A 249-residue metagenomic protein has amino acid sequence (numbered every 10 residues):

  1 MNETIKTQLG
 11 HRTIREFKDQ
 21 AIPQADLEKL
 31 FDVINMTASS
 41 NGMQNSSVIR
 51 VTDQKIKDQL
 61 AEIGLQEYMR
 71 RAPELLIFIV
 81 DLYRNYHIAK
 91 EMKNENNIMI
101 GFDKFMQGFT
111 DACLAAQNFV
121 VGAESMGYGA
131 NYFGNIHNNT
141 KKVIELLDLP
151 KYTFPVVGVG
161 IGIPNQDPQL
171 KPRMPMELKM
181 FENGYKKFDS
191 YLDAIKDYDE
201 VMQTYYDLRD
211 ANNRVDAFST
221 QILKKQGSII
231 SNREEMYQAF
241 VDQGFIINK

Functional and structural regions predicted by a protein language model:
M1-K249: Acidic, surface-exposed loops and disordered segments
